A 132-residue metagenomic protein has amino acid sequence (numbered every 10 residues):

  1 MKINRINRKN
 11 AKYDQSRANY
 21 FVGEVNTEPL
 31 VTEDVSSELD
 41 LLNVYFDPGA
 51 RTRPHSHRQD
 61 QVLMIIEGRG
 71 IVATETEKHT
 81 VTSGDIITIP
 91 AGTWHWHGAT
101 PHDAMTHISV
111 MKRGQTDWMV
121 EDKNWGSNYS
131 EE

Functional and structural regions predicted by a protein language model:
M1-E38, W118, K123-E132: A short, N-terminal "cap"/entry segment at the start of jelly-roll beta-barrel domains of the cupin/DSBH fold
N26-E28, L42-H57: Conserved short histidine dyad/triad with adjacent acidic residue
T52-P54, V72-A73, H95-P101: Short beta-strand His + acidic residue motifs that chelate non-heme Fe in jelly-roll/DSBH and cupin folds
Q59-G70, E75-T76: Glycine- and acidic-residue-biased ligand/ion/polar-headgroup-sensing regions
T76-G92: Short acidic-glycine-tyrosine-enriched beta hairpin
T88, H102-E121: A short hydrophobic beta-strand segment most commonly corresponding to one strand of the jelly-roll/cupin
